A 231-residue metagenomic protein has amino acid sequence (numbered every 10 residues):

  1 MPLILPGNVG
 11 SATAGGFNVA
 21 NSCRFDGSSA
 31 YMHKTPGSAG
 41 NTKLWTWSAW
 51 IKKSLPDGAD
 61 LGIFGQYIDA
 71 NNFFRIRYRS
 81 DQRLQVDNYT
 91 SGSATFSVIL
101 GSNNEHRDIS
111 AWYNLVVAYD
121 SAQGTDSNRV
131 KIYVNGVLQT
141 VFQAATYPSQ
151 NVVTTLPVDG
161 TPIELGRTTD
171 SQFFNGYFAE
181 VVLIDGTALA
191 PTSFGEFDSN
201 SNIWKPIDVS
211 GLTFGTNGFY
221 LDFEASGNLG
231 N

Functional and structural regions predicted by a protein language model:
M1-K43, D81-Q85, T90-A94, D159-P162: Low-complexity, glycine/proline/serine-rich flexible segments
P2-N21, S28, G124-D126, K131 (+3 more regions): Extended recognition patches within non-cytosolic domains
S28-D87, G124-D126, T192: Extracellular glycan-recognition modules
W47-K53, L115-V117, L165, F178-V182 (+1 more regions): Short hydrophobic/aromatic patches on beta-strands that form ligand-binding or substrate-lining surfaces
A49, S110-S121, I132: Short tryptophan-centered beta-strand motifs in secreted/extracellular beta-sheet-rich domains of glycan-recognition
D87-N114: Short, aromatic/His-centered strand-loop micro-motif at the edge of beta-sheets
T140-P162: Predominantly extracellular beta-rich ligand-binding scaffolds that present long acidic/polar faces for carbohydrate
T154-F178: Extracellular glycan-interaction patches encoded by glycine-rich segments
